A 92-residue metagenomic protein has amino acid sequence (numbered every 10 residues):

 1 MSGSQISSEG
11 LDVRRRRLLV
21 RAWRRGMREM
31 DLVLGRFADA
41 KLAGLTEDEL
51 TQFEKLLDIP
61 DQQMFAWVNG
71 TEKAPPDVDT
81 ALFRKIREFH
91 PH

Functional and structural regions predicted by a protein language model:
S2-H92: Positively charged, polar, low-complexity stretches
